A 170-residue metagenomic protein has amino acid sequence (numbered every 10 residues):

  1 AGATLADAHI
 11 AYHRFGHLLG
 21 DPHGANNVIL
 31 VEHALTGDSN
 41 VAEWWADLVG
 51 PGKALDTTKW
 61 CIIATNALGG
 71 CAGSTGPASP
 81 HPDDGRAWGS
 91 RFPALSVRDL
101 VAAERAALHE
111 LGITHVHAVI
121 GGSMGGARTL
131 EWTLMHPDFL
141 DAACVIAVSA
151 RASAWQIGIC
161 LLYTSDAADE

Functional and structural regions predicted by a protein language model:
A1-R14: N-terminal cap/lid segment of alpha/beta-hydrolase-fold proteins
H13-D83: N-terminal cap/lid subdomain of alpha/beta-hydrolase-fold enzymes
S39, A72-G73, S149-I159: A short beta-to-alpha transition loop/helix N-cap that caps and shapes the active-site region
P82-G85, L140: A short alpha->loop->secondary-structure connector
A87-R98: Catalytic nucleophile-loop/oxyanion-hole region of alpha/beta-hydrolase and closely related hydrolase-like folds
R98-V116: Conserved acidic catalytic loop of the alpha/beta-hydrolase fold
H117-A118, S123-V145, R151: Conserved hydrolase catalytic core segment
Y163-E170: Conserved small/polar residues in nucleotide/adenosyl-binding loops
